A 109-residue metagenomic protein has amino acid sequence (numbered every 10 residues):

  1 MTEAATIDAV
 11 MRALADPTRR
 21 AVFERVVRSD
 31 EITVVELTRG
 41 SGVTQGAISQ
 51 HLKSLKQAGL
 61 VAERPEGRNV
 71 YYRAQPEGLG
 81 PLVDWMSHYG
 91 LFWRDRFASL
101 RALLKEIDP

Functional and structural regions predicted by a protein language model:
T2-T44, E66-G80, D84: N-terminal helix-turn-helix DNA-binding core of bacterial DNA-binding proteins
R19, I48-H51, W93: Generic structural signal for conserved hydrophobic packing positions in ordered secondary structure
E24-R25, S49-K53: Base-recognition residues in the alpha-helical recognition helix of bacterial helix-turn-helix
R39, Q50, K56-Q57: Alpha-helical residues within the helix-turn-helix
S54, P65: Alpha-helical DNA-recognition elements
L79-L103: C-terminal structural segments of small proteins and small subunits
K105-P109: Generic C-terminal helix-cap and adjacent flexible tail
